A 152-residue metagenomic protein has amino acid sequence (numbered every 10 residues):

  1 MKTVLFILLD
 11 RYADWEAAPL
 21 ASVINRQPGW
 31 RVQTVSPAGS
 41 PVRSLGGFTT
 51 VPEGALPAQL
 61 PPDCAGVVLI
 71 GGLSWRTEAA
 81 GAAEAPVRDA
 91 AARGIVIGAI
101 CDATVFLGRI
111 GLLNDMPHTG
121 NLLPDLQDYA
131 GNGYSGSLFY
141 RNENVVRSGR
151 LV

Functional and structural regions predicted by a protein language model:
K2-A13, A18, S22, R26-A38 (+2 more regions): Active-site-adjacent pocket-lining segments in enzyme domains
S40-G46: Membrane-interfacial amphipathic helices and adjacent loop/beta segments that form the lipid-substrate binding surface
G46-G54: Short gly/ser/thr-rich secondary-structure transition/capping motifs
